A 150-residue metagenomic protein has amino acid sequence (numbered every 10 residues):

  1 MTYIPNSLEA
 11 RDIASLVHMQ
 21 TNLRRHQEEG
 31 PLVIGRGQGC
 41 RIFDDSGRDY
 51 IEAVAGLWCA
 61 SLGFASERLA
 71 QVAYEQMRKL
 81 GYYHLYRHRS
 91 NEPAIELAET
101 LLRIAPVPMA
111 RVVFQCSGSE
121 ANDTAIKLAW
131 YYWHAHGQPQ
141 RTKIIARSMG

Functional and structural regions predicted by a protein language model:
T2-Q38, P93: Active-site-adjacent loop/helix segments that line or gate small-molecule/cofactor pockets in enzymes
P5-N6, D49-P139: Glycine-rich loop-to-alpha-helix module at the N-terminal edge of alpha/beta enzyme cores
H18-Q20, H26-E28, F43, R48 (+2 more regions): Residue-level detector of functional hotspots within protein domains
P31-A53: Active-site and channel-lining beta-strand-loop segments that bind or position nucleotide-derived/phosphorylated
G39-R41, R111, K143: Conserved beta-strand and immediately adjacent loop positions that scaffold enzyme active sites
I145-G150: Substrate-binding/gating loop at the entrance of the active-site cleft, primarily in PLP-dependent aminotransferase-like
